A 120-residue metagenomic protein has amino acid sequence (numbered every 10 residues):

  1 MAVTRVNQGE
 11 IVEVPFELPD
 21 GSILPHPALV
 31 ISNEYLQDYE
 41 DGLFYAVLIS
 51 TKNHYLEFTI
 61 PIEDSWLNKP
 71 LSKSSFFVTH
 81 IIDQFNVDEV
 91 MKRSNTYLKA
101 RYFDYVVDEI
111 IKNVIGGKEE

Functional and structural regions predicted by a protein language model:
T4, L67-E120: C-terminal terminal-subdomain/extension
F16, N33, I81: Residues immediately flanking
E17-G21: Short, charged beta-turn/beta-strand-edge "cap" motif at the junction between a beta-strand and an adjacent loop
S22-P25, V30-W66: Compact nucleic-acid interaction/catalytic patches
